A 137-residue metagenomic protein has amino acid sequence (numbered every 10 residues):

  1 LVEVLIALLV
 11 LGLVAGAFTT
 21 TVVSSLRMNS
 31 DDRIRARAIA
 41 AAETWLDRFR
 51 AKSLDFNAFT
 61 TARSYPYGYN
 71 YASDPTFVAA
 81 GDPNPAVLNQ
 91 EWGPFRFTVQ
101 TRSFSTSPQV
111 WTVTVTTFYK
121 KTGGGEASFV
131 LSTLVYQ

Functional and structural regions predicted by a protein language model:
V2-E43: Aliphatic-rich helix starts adjacent to a transmembrane/signal segment
R33-Q137: Low-complexity, Gly/Pro-rich coil/beta segments used as flexible assembly/activation regions
